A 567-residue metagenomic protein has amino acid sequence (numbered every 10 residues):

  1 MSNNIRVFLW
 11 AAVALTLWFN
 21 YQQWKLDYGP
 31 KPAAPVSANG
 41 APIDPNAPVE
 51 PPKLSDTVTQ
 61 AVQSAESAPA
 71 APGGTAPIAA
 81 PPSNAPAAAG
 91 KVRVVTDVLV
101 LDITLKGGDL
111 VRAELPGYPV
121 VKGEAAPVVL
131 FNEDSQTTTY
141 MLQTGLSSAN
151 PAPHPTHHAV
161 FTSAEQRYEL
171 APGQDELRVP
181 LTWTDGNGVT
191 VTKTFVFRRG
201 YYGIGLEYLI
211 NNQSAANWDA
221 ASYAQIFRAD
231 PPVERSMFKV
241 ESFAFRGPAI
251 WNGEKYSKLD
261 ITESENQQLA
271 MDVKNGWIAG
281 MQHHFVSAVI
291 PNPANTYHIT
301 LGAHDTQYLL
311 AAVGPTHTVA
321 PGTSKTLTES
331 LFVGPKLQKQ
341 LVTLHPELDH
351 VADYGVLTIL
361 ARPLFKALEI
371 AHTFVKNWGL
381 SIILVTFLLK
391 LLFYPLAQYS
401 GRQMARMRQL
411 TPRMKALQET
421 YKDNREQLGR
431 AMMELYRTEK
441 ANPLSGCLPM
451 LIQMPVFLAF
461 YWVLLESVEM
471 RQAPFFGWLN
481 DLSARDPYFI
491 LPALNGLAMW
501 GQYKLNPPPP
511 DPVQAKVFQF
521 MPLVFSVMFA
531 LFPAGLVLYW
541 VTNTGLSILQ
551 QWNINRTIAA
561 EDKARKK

Functional and structural regions predicted by a protein language model:
M1-P45, I103, E207-Y208, A220-A244 (+3 more regions): Helix-loop-helix
M1-S2, T75-I78, A85-A87, A113 (+7 more regions): Short secondary-structure boundary micro-motifs
Q23-L130, K567: Juxtamembrane extramembrane loops of integral membrane proteins
P69-A70, P86, M141, T184 (+1 more regions): Compositionally biased, low-complexity repeat tracts
A85-A87, V94, Y201, I210 (+3 more regions): Generic low-polarity alpha-helical segments
K91-H350: Soluble non-transmembrane domains of integral membrane proteins
